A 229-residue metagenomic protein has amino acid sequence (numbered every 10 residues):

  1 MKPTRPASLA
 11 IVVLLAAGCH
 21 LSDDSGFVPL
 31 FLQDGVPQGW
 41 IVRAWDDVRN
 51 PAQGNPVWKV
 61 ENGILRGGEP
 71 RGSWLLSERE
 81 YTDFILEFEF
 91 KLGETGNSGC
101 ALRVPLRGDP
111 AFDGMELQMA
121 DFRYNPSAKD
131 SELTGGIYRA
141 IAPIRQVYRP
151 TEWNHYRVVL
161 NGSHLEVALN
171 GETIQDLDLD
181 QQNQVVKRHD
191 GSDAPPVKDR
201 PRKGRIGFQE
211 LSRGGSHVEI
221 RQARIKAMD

Functional and structural regions predicted by a protein language model:
M1-L9: Bacterial N-terminal signal peptides that target proteins for export
S8-A17: Bacterial N-terminal signal peptides
C19-D229: Carbohydrate-interacting regions of secretory-pathway proteins
